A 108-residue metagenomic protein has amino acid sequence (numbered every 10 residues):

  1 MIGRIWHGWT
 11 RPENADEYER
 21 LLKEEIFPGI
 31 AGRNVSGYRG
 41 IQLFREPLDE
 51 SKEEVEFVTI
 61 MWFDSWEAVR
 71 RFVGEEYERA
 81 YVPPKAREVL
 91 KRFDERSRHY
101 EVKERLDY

Functional and structural regions predicted by a protein language model:
I2-T10, Q42-Y77: Short, well-ordered beta-strand segments in beta-rich or mixed alpha/beta enzyme and ligand-binding folds
G8-R11, R20, P28-A31, E53 (+3 more regions): Homeobox/homeodomain signature
N14-D16, E67-V69, R105: Residue-level signal for secondary-structure boundary sites
N14-G40, Y77-A86: Short amphipathic alpha-helical segments
R39-V55, Y81-Y108: Glycine-rich beta-strand-turn "strand-cap" elements at beta-sheet edges
